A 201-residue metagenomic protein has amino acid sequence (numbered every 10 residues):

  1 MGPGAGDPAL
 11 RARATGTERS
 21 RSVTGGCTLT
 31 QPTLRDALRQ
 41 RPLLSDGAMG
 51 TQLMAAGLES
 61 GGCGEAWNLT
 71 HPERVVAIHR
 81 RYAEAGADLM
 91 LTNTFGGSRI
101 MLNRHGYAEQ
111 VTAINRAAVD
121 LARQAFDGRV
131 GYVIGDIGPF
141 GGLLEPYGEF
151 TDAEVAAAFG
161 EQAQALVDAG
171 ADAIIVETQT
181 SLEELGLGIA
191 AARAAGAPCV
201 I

Functional and structural regions predicted by a protein language model:
L10-I201: Domain-level signal for soluble alpha/beta catalytic cores
